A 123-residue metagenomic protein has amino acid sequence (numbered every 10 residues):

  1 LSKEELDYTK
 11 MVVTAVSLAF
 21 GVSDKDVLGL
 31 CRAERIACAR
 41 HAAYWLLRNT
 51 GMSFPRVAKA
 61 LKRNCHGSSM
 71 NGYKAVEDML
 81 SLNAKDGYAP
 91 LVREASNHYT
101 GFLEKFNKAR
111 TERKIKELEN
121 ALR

Functional and structural regions predicted by a protein language model:
L1-E5: AAA+ P-loop ATPase motor domain of ring mechanoenzymes
D7-G21: Thiotemplate assembly-line natural product biosynthesis machinery
V13, F54-P55: Helix-turn-helix DNA-binding elements, focusing on the entry/boundary residues of the two helices that contact DNA
S17-R40, N64: Short, Lys/Arg-enriched anionic-surface-contact patches
I36-M52: Short, amphipathic alpha-helical "recognition" segments used to contact nucleic acids or chromatin
P55-L61: Short alpha-helical "recognition helix" segments of helix-turn-helix
R63-M79: Major-groove recognition helix of helix-turn-helix-like DNA-binding domains
A75-L122: Intrinsically disordered, low-complexity basic tails/linkers immediately adjacent to helix-turn-helix/homeobox/MYB/SANT
